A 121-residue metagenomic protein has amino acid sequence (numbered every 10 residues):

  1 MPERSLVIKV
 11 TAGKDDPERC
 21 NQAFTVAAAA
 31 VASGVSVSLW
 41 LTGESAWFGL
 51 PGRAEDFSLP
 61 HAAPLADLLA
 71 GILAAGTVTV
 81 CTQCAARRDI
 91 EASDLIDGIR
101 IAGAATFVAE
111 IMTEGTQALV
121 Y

Functional and structural regions predicted by a protein language model:
S5, S36-S38, T77: Residues at the starts of beta-strands that form the adenosine-phosphate
V7-N21, G52-R53: Short, glycine-rich nucleotide/cofactor-binding loops
C20-S33: Histidine-anchored nucleotide/phosphate-binding helix
S33-F48: Small/aliphatic-rich secondary-structure junction motif
S45-L59: N-terminal beta-loop-helix "entrance" segment that forms/cooperates in small-molecule cofactor or anionic ligand
E55-C84: A glycine-rich helix N-cap at a beta->alpha junction
T79, R88, A92-L95, R100-M112: A short aromatic-anchored loop/beta-hairpin motif
L119-Y121: Aromatic- and Gly/Pro-rich donor/ligand-binding loops that form nucleotide- or phosphate-bearing donor binding pockets
